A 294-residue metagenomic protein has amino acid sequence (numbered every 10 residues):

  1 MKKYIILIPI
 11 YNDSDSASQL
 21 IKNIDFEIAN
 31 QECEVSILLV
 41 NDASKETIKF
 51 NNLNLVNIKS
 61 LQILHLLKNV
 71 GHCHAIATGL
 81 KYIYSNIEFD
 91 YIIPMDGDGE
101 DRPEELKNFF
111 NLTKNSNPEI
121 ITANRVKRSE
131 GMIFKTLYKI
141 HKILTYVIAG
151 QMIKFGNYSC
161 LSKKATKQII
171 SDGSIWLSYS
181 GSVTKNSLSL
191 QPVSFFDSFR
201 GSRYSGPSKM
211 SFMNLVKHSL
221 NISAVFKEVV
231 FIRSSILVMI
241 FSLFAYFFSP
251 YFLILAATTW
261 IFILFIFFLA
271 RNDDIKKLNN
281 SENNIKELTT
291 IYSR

Functional and structural regions predicted by a protein language model:
K3-I5, S36: Cell-envelope/extracellular polymer assembly enzymes that use nucleotide-activated donors
D13-I28: Short, well-formed alpha-helical segments that are part of the catalytic scaffolds of diverse glycosyltransferases
C33-S44, L64-H65: Short beta-strand/loop segment that forms part of the nucleotide-sugar
N41-F50, G99-E100: A conserved acidic beta->alpha catalytic loop
L66-K68, H72-Y82, Y91-P94, E100-L177 (+1 more regions): Acceptor/aglycone-binding surface of glycosyltransferases and processive sugar-polymer synthases
T113, K167-V229: Catalytic donor/gating beta->alpha subdomain of glycosyltransferases that bind UDP-sugars
M132-Q151, F212-R233: A transmembrane-helix-recognition feature enriched in membrane-embedded lipid enzymes and envelope glyco-/phospholipid
V230-R294: Terminal low-complexity segments of carbohydrate-biosynthetic enzymes
